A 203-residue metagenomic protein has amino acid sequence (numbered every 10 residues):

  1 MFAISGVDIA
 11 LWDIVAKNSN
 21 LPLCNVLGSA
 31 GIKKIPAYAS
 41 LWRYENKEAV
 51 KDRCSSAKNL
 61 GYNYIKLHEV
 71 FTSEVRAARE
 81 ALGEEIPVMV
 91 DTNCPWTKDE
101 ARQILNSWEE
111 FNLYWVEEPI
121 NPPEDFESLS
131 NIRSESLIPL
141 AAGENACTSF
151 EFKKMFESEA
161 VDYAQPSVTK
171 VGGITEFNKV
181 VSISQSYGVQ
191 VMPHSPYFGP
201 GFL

Functional and structural regions predicted by a protein language model:
M1-M89, N93-R102, N106-E110: N-terminal capping/lid subdomain adjacent to the active-site entrance of alpha/beta enzymes
L41, F202-L203: Adenylate-forming
L67, T72-F198, F202: Catalytic core of soluble alpha/beta enzymes
